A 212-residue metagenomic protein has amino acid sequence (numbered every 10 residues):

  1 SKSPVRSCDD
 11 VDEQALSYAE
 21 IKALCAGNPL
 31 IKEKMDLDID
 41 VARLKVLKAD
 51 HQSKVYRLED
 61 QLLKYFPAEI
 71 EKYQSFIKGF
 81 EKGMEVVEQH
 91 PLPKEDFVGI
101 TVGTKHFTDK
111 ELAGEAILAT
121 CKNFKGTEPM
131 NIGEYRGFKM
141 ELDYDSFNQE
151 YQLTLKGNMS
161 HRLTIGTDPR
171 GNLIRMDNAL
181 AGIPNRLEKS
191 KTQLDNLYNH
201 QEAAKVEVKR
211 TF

Functional and structural regions predicted by a protein language model:
S1-G99: C-terminal accessory region of SF2 helicases/translocases
S3, S7, S17, T108-D109 (+2 more regions): Secondary-structure junction/capping motif
A19-K54, F124-T211: Mid-to-C-terminal oligomerization/interaction "stalk" domains of large proteins
Y56-I165: Polyanion-binding interface signature
